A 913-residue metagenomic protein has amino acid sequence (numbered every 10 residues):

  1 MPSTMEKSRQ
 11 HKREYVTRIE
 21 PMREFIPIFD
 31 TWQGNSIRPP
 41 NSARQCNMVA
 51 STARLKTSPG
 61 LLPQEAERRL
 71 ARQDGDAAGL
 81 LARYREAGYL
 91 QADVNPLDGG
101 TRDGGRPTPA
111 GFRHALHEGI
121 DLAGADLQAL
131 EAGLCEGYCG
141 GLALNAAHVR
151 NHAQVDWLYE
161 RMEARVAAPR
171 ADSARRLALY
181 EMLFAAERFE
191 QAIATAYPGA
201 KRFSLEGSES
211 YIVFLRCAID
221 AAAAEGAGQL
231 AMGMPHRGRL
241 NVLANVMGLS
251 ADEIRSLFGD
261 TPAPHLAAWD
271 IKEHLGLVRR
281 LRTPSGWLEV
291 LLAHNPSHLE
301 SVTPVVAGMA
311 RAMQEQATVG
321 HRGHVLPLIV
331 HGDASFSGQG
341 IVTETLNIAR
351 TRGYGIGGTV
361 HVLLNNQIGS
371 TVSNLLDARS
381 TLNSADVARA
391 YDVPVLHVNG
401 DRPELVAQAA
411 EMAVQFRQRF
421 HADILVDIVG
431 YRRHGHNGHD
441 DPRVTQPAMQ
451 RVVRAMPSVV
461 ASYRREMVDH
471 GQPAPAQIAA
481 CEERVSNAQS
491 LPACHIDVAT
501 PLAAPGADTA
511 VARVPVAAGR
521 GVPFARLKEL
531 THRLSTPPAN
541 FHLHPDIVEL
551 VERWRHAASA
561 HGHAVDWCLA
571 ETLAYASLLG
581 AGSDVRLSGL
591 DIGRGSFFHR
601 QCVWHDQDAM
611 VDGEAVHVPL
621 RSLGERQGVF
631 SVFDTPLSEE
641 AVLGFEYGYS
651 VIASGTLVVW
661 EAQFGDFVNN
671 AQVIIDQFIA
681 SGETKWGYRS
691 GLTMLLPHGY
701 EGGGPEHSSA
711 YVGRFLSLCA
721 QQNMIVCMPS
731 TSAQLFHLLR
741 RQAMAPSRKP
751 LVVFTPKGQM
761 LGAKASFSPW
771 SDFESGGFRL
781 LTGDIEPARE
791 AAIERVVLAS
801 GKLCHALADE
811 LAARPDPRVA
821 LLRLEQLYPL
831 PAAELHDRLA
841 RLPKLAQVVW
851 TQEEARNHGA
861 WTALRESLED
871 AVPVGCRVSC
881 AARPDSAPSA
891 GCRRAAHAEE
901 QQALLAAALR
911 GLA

Functional and structural regions predicted by a protein language model:
M1-S3, H11, T351, F416 (+1 more regions): Generic marker of residues within folded, mature protein domains
S3-T4, S8-R9, R13, R18 (+1 more regions): Low-acidity, Ser/Thr- and Arg-rich intrinsically disordered low-complexity segments
M5, D591, L821-R823: A signal for specific C-terminal beta-sheet/loop modules enriched in small/flexible residues with GP/PG/PP motifs
P21-L328, A334-V342, L346-V360, L364-D377 (+12 more regions): Conserved internal helical-beta-strand scaffold that buttresses enzyme catalytic cores
D30, I356-P475, Y688, Y700-Y711 (+2 more regions): Thiamine diphosphate
A410, L738-L739: Short beta-alpha junctions and helix-cap segments that line functional grooves
